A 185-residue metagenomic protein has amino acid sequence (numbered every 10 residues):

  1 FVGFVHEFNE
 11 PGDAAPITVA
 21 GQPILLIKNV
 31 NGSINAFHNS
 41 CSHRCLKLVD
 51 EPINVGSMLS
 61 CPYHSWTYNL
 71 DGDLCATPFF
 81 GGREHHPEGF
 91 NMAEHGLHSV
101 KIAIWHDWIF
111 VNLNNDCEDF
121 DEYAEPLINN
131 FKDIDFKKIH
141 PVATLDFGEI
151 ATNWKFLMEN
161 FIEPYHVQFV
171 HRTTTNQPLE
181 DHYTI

Functional and structural regions predicted by a protein language model:
F1-H6: Extracytoplasmic c-type cytochrome modules immediately beyond a signal peptide or single-pass transmembrane anchor
F8-N115, D121-E122, P126: Rieske [2Fe-2S] iron-sulfur-binding domain
A103-I104, W108-I185: C-terminal catalytic domain of Rieske-type non-heme iron oxygenases
